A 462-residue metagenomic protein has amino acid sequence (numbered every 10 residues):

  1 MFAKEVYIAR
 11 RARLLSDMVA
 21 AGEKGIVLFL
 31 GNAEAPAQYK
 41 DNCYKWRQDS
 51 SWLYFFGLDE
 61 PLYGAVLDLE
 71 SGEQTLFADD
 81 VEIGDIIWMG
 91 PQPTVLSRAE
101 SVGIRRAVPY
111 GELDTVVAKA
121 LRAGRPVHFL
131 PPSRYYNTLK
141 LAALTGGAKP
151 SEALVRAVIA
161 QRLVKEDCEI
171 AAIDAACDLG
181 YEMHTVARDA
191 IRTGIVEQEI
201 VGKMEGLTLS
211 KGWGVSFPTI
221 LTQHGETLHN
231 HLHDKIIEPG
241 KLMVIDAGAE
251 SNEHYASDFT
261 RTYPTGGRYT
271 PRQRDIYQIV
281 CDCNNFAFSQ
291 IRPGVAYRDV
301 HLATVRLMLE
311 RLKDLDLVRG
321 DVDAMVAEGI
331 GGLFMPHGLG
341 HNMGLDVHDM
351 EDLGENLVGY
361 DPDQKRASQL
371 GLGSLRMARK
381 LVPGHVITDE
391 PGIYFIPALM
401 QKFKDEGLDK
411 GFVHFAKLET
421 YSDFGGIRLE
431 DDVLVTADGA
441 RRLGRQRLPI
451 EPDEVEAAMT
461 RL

Functional and structural regions predicted by a protein language model:
M1-L462: Active-site neighborhoods and metal-handling regions in enzymes and metal-associated proteins
